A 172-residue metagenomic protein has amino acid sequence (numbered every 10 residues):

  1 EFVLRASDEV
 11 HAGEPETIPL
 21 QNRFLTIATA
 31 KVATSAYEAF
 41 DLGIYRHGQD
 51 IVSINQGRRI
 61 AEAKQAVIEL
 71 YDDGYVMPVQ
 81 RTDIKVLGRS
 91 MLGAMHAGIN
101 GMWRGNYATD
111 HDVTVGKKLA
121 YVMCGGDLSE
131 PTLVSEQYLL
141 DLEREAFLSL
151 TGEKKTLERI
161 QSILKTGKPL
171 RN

Functional and structural regions predicted by a protein language model:
E1: Conserved ATP-binding TGD loop and adjacent catalytic N/P-domain core of P-type ATPases
L4-S35, D41, R46-N172: Intrinsically disordered, low-complexity segments enriched in small/flexible residues
